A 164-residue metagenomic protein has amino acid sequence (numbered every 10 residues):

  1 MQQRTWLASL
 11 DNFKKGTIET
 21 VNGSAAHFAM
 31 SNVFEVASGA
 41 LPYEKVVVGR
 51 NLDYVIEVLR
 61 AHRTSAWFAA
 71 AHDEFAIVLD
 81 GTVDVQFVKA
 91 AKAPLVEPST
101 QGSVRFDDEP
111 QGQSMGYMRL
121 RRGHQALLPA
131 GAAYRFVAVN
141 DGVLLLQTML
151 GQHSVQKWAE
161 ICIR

Functional and structural regions predicted by a protein language model:
M1-E57, T64-A66, I161-R164: A short, N-terminal "cap"/entry segment at the start of jelly-roll beta-barrel domains of the cupin/DSBH fold
F34, Q101, M115-M118: Long, compositionally biased low-complexity segments enriched in polar/charged residues
V55-H72, K89-K92: Conserved short histidine dyad/triad with adjacent acidic residue
A66-A69, D73-V78, Y117-M118, A126: His/acidic/aromatic-lined binding-pocket segments of jelly-roll/cupin-type domains and related regulatory beta-sandwich
A69-A71, A138-D141: Short glycine/proline-enriched turns and hinge-like loops at secondary-structure junctions
A71-E109: Glycine- and acidic-residue-biased ligand/ion/polar-headgroup-sensing regions
M115-N140, Q147-M149: Conserved metal-binding segment of the jelly-roll/cupin
Q152-R164: Short peripheral tails and domain-boundary helices/loops at the edges of structured domains
